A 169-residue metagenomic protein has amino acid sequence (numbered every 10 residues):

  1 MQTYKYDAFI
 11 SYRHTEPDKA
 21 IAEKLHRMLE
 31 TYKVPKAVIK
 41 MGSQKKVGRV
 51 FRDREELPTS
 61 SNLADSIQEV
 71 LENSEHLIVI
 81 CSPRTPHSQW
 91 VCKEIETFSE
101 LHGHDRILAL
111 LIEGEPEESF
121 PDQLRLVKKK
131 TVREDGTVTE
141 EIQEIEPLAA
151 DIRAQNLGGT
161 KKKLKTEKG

Functional and structural regions predicted by a protein language model:
M1-E30, E55-D65, E69-V70, T85-Q89 (+1 more regions): C-terminal interaction surface of TIR/SEFIR-family domains
Y32-R54: Conserved RecA-like helicase motor-core motifs
S74: An anion/phosphate-binding loop that grips the pyrophosphate of nucleotide cofactors and donors
L77-V79: Inter-motif core of Ras-like GTPase G domains
S82: Short glycine-/small-residue-rich Rossmann-like dinucleotide-binding loops
